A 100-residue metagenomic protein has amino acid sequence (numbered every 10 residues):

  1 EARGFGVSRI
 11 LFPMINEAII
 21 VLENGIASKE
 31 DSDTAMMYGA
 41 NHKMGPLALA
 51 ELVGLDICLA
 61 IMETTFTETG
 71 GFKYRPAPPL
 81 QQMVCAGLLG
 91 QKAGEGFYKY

Functional and structural regions predicted by a protein language model:
E1-F5, P13, I19-N24, S28-Y100: NAD(P)-dependent Rossmann-like dehydrogenase/reductase catalytic/cofactor-binding core
